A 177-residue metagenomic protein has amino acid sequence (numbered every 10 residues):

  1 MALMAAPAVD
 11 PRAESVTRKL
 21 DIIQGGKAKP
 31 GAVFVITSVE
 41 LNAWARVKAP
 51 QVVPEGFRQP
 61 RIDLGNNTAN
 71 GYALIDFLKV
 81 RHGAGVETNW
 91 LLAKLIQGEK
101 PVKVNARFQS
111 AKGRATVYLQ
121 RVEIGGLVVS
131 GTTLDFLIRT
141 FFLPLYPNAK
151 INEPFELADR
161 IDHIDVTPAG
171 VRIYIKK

Functional and structural regions predicted by a protein language model:
L3-K177: Extracellular/lumenal and peripheral-membrane lipid-interaction modules
